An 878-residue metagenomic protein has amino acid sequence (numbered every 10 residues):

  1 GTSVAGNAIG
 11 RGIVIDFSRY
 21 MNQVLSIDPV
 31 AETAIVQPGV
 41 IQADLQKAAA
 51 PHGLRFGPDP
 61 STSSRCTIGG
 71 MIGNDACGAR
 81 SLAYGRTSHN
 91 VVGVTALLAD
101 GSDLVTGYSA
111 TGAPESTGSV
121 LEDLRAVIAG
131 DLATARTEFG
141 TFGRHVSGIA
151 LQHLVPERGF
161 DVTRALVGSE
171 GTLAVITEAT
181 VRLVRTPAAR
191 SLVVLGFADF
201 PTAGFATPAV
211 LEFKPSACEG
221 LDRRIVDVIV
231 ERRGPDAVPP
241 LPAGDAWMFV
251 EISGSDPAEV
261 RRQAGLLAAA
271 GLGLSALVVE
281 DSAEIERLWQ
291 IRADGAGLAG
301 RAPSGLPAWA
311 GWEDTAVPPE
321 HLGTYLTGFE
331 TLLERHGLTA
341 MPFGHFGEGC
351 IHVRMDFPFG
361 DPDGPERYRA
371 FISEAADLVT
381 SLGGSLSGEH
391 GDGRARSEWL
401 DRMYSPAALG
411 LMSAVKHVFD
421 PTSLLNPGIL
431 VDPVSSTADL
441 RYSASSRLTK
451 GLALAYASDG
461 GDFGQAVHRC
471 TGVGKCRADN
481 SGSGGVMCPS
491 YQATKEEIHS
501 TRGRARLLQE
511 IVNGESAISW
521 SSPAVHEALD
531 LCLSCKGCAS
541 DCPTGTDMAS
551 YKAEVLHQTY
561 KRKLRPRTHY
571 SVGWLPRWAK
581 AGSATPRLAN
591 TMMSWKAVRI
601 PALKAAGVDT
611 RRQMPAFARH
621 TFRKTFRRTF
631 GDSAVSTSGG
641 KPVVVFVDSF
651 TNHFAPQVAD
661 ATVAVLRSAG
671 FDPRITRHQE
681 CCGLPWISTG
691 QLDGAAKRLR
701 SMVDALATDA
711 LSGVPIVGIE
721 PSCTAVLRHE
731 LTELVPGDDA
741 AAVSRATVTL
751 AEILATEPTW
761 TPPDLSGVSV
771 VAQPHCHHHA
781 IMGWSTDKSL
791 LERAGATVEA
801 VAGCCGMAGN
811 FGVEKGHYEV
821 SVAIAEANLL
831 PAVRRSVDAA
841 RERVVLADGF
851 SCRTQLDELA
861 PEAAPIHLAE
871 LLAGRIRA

Functional and structural regions predicted by a protein language model:
G1-V4, M71-R80, G159-L183, G344-C350 (+7 more regions): Conserved phosphate/anionic-ligand binding catalytic regions in large, soluble enzymes, centered on
T2-V4, T62-G69, H145-A150, L154 (+15 more regions): A glycine-rich phosphate-binding loop feature that marks nucleotide/adenosyl-phosphate handling sites
A8-I9, I13, F17-P60, I72 (+5 more regions): N-terminal glycine-rich flavin-associated loop
G73, S81-Y84, H89-I291, R402: C-terminal substrate-binding/cap subdomain adjacent to the FAD-binding core in PCMH-type and related FAD-linked
L154-L173, S191, L195-F213, S255-D256 (+7 more regions): Long hydrophobic segments that form regular secondary structure
A179-V184, G204-L306, G344-F346, V431 (+8 more regions): Terminal amphipathic helices with adjacent charged low-complexity linkers/tails
E313, S381-S385, G393-L531, S550-L564 (+1 more regions): Ferredoxin-type iron-sulfur electron-transfer modules and their immediate structural context
D420, P427, M548-A878: Iron-sulfur cluster-binding electron-transfer modules in prokaryotic oxidoreductases
